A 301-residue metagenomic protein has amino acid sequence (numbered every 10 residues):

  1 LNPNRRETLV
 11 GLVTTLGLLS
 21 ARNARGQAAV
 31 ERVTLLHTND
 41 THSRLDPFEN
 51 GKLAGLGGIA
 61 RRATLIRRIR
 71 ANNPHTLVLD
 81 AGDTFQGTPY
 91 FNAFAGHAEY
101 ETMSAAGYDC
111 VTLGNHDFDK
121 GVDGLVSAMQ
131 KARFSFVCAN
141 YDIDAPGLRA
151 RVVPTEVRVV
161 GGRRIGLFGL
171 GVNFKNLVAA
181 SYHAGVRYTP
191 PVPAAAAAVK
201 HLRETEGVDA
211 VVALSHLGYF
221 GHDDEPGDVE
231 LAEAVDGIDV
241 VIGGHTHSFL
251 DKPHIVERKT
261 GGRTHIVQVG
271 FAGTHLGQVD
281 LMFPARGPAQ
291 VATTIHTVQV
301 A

Functional and structural regions predicted by a protein language model:
N4, L9-V10, L16-L19, R25-Q299: Acidic, metal/ion-coordinating pockets
